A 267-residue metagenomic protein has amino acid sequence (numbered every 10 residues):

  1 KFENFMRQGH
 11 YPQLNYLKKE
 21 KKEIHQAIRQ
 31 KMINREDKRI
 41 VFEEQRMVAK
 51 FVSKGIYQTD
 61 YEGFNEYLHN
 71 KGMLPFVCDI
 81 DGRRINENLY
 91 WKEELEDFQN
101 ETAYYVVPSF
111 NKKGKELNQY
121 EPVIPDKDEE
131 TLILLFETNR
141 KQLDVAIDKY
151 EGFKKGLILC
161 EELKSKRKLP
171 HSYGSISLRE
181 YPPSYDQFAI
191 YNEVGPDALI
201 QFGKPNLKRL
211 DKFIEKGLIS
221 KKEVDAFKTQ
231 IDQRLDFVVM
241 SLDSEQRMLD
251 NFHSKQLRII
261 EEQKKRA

Functional and structural regions predicted by a protein language model:
K1-I24, E129-F153: Amphipathic alpha-helical coiled-coil segments
N15-V123, D144-A267: Extended, charge-rich alpha-helical segments
